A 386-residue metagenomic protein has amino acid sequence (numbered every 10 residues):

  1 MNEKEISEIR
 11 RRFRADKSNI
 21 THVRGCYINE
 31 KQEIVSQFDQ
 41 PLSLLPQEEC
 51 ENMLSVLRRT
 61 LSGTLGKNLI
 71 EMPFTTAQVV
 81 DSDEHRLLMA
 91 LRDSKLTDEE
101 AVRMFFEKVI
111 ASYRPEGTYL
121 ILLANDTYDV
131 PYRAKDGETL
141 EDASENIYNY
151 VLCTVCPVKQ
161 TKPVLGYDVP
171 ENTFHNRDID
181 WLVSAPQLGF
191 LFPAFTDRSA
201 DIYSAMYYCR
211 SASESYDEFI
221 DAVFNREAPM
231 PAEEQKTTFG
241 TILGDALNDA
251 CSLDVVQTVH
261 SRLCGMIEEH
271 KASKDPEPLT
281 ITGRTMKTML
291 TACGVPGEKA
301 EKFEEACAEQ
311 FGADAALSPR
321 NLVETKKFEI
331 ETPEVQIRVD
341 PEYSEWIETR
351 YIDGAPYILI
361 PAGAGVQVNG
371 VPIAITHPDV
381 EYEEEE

Functional and structural regions predicted by a protein language model:
N2-S7, K31: Soluble regions of membrane-associated proteins that transit the secretory/organelle pathway
R12, R86-L88, A101, I337 (+2 more regions): Short, isolated positions in well-ordered beta-strands
R14-K326: Long, hydrophobic alpha/beta structural blocks
T291-E386: C-terminal, beta-strand-rich globular interaction domains
